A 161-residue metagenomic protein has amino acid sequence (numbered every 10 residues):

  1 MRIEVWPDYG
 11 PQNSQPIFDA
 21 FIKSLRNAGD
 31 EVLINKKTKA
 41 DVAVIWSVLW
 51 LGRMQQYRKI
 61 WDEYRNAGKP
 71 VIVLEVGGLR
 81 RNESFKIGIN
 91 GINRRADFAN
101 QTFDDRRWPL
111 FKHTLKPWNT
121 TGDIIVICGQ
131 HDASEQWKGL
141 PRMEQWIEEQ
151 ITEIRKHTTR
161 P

Functional and structural regions predicted by a protein language model:
M1-L51, A133-S134, E144-Q145, T159: N-terminal pre-catalytic "stem/leader" segment of glycosyltransferase-like enzymes
R26, R65-A67, R155-K156: Anion (oxyanion) recognition and catalysis
D30-E31, N35, R53-Y64, L110-T114: Short alpha-helical segments and helix-capping/turn motifs at coil-helix boundaries
V32, P70-I72, P161: Hydrophobic beta-strand scaffold residues
G52-L79, E148-E149: A short, gly/pro- and small-residue-rich
G52-Q56, Q136-P141: Glycine/threonine-rich flexible loop motifs
K69-L140: A nucleotide-sugar donor-handling region in carbohydrate enzymes
K138-P161: Donor-nucleotide binding loops and adjacent catalytic segments primarily of GT-B fold Leloir glycosyltransferases
